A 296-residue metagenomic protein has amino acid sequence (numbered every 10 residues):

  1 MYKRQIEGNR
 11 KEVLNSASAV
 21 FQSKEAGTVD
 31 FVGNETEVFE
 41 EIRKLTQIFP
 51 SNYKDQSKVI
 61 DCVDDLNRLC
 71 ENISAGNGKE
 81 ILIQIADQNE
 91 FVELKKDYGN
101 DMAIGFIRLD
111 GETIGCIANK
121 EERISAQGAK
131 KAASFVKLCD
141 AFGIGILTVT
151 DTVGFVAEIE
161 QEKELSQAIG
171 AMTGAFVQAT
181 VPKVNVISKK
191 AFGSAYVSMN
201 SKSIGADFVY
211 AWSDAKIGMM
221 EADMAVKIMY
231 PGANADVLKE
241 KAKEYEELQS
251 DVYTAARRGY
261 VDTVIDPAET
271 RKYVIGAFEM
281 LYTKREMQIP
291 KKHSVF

Functional and structural regions predicted by a protein language model:
K3-F296: Ligand-binding clefts of soluble mixed alpha/beta catalytic domains
